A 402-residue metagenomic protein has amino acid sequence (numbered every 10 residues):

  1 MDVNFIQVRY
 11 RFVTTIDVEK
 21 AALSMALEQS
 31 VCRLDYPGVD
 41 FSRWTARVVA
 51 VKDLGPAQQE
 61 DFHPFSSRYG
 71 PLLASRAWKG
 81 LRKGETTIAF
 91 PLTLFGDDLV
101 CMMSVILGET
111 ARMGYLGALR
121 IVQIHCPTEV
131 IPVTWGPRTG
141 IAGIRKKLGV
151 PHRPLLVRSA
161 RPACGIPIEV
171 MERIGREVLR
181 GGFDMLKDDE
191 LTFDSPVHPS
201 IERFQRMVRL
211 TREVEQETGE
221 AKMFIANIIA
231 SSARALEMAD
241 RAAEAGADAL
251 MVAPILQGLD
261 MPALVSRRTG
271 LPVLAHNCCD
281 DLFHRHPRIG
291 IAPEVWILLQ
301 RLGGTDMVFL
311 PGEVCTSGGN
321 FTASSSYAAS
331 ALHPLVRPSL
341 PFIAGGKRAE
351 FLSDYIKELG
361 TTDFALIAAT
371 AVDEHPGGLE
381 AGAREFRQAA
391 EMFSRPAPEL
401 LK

Functional and structural regions predicted by a protein language model:
M1-I16, A331-V336, R348-S353, K357-K402: Alpha/beta catalytic cores of nucleotide-metabolism and tRNA/nucleoside-modifying enzymes
M1-L179: N-terminal capping/small domains of soluble enzymes
Y10-I16, P154-R173, M223-R234, C279-I291 (+1 more regions): Active-site mouth loops of central-metabolism enzymes
Q29-S30, T45, V49-P56, H198-A226 (+3 more regions): Alpha-helix-loop-beta-strand connector modules within alpha/beta enzyme cores
W135-L148, T192-V214, A233-A235, P254-G270 (+3 more regions): Active-site-adjacent beta->alpha loops and helix N-cap segments on the catalytic face of soluble alpha/beta enzymes
R158, G165-T192, H198-P199, T211 (+1 more regions): Phosphate-binding glycine-rich loops and their immediate beta-loop-alpha structural context
E220-A230, L310-T316: Glycine-rich phosphate-binding "P-loop"
E237-D240, A245-I367: Catalytic alpha/beta core domains of metabolic enzymes, predominantly
